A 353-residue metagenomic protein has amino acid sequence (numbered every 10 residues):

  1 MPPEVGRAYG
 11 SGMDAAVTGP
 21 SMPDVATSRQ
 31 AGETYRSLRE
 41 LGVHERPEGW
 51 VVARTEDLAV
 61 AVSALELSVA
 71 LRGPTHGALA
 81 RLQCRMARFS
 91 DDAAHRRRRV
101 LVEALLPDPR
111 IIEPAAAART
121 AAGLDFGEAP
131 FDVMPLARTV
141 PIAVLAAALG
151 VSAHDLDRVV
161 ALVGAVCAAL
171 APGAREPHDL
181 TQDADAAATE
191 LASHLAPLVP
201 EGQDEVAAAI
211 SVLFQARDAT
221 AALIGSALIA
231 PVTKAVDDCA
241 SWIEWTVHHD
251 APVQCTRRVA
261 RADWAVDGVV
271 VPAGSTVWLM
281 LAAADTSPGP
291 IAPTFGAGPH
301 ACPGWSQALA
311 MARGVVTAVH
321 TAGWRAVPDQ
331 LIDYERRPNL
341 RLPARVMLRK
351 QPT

Functional and structural regions predicted by a protein language model:
P2-V133, L145-H154: Active-site substrate-recognition loop segments, prototypically the cytochrome P450 B′-helix/B-C loop
S28, V199-E201, V236-V269, S275 (+1 more regions): Conserved cytochrome P450 K-helix E-x-x-R motif and the immediately C-terminal K′/meander segment
P47, S287-M347: Cytochrome P450 heme-thiolate "Cys pocket" and heme-binding signature region
R54, A216, G274, A312: Short, conserved phosphate/pyrophosphate- and ester-handling motifs at nucleotide-, phospho-/glycolipid
R110-A222: Cytochrome P450 heme-thiolate monooxygenase catalytic core
A148-A153, I229-V236, A283-P288, A322-R325 (+1 more regions): Cytochrome P450
V206, H249-G268, G323-P338: Cytochrome P450 fold signature focused on the C-terminal beta-domain
A208-A209, R217-D237, S306-W324: Cytochrome P450 catalytic-core helices
